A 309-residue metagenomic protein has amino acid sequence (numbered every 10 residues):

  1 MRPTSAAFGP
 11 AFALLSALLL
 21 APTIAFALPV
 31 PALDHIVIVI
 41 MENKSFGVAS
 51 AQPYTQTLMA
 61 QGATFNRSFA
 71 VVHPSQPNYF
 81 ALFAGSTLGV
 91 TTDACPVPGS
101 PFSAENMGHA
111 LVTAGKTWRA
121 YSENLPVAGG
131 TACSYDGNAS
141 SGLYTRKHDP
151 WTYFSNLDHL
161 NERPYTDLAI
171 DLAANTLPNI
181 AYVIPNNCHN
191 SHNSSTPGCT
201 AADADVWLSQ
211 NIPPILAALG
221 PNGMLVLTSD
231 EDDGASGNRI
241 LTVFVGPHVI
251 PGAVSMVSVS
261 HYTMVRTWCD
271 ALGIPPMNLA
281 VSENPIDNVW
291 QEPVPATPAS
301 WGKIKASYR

Functional and structural regions predicted by a protein language model:
M1-F8: N-terminal secretory signal peptides that target proteins for export/translocation
A6, A25-F26: Serine/threonine-rich, low-complexity intrinsically disordered segments
G9-T23: Bacterial N-terminal signal peptides
F26-P293: N-terminal pro-sequences and low-complexity stem/linker regions of secreted or lumenal proteins
P293-A299, R309: Intrinsically disordered, low-complexity regulatory segments in eukaryotic proteins
